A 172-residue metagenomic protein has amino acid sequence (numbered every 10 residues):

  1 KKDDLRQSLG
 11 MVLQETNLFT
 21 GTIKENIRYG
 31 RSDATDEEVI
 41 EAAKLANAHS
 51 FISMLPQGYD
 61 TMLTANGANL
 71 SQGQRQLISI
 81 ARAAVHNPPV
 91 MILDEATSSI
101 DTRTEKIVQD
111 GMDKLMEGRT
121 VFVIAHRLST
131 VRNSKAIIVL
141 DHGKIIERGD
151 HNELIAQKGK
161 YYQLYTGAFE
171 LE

Functional and structural regions predicted by a protein language model:
R6-E15, I23-N26, E37-A48, G58-K158: ABC-family ATPase nucleotide-binding domain "signature/switch" substructure
T20: The conserved phosphate-sensing helix
I27, R31-S32: A short, conserved alpha-helical patch in the ABC ATPase nucleotide-binding domain that forms the NBD-TMD coupling
D33, H49-P56: Conserved H-loop
I40-K44, S53, Y162-T166: Generic alpha-helical structural context detector
P56-Q57, A168: Conserved beta-strand edge residues that scaffold enzyme active sites
A156-E172: C-terminal boundary and immediately downstream tail of ABC-type ATPase nucleotide-binding domains
